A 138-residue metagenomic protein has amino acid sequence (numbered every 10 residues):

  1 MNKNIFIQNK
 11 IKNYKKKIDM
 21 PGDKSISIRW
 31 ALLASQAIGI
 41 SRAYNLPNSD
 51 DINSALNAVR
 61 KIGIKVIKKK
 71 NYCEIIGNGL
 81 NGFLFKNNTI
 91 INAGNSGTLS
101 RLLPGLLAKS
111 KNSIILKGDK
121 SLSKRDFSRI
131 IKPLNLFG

Functional and structural regions predicted by a protein language model:
M1-G138: Structural preference for solvent-exposed beta-strand-turn elements and adjacent flexible terminal/loop segments within
